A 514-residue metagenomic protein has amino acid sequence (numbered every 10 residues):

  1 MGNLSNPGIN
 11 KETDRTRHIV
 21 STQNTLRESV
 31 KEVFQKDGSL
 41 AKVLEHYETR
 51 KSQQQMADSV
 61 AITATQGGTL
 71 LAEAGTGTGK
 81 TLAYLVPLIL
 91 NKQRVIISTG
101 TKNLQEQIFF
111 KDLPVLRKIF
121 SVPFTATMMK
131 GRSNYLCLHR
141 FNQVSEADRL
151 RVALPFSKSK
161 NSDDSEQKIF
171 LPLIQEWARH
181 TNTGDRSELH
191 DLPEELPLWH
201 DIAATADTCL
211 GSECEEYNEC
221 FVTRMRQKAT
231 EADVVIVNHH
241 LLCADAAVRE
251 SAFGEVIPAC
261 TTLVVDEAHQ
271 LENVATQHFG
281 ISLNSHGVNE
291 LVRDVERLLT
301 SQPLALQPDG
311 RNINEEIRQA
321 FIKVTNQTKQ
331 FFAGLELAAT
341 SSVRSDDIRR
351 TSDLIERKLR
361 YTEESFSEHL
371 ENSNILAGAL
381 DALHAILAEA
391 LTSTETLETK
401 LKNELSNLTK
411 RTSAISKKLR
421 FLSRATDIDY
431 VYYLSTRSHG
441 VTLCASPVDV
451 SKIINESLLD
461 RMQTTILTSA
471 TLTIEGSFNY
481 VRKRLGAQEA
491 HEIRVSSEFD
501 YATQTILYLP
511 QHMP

Functional and structural regions predicted by a protein language model:
G2-V43, T76, Q93-D233, H240 (+3 more regions): A substrate-engagement module of RecA-like helicase motors
Q23-A72: Conserved pre-motif I regulatory segment
A61-T63, T81-R94, K111-V115: Walker A/P-loop NTP-binding motif
T65-L70, Q93, D233, Q463-T464: Pre-Walker A (Motif I) flank of P-loop NTPase domains
A72-Y84: Glycine-rich P-loop/Walker A and Walker A-like loops and their local beta1-loop-alpha1 context in P-loop NTPases
L90, E106, K111-P114, A204-G378 (+1 more regions): Signature of the SF2 helicase/ATPase Hel1-core->accessory helical subdomain module
I97-N103, S121-L136, A259-Q270, L283-V295 (+1 more regions): Conserved beta-strand -> loop -> alpha-helix junction used to position metal-binding or nucleic-acid-contacting
H200-V235, C243-G254, L383-M513: A contiguous, basic/glycine-rich beta-loop/short-helix subdomain that forms a polymer-engagement track
